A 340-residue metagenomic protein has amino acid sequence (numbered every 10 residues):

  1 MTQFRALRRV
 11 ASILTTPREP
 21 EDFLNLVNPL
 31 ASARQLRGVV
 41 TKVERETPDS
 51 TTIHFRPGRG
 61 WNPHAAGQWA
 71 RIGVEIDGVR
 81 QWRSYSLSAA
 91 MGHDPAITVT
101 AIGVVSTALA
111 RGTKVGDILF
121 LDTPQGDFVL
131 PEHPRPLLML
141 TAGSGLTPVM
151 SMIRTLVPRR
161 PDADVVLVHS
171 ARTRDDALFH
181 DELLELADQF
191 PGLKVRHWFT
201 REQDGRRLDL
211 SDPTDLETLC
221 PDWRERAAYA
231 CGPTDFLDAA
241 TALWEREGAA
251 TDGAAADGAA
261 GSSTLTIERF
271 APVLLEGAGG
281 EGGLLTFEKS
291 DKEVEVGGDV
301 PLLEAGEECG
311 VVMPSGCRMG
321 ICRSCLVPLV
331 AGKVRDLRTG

Functional and structural regions predicted by a protein language model:
M1-P17, T100: Helix-rich terminal scaffold detector
D22-I118, D122, P136, A171-T173 (+2 more regions): Ferredoxin-reductase
V74-I76, T286-K289, L329: Short acidic, glycine-rich loop/turn motifs
V105-D291, E295: FNR/FR-type flavoprotein reductase catalytic core
P148, V311-D336: Local cysteine-cluster metal-coordination motifs and their immediate loop/turn environment, predominantly Fe-S cluster
A249-T251, L337-G340: Short, intrinsically disordered, charge-balanced linker/junction segments flanking boundaries in proteins
G283, V300-L302: Secondary-structure capping and domain/repeat boundary segments
